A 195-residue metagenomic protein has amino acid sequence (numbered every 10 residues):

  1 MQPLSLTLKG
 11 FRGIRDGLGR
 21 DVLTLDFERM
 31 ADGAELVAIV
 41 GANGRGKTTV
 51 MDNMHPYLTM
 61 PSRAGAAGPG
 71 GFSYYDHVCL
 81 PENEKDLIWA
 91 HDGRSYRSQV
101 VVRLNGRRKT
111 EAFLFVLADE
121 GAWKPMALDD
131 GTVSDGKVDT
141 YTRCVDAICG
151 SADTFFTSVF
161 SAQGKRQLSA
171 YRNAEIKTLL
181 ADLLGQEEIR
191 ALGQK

Functional and structural regions predicted by a protein language model:
M1-T132: Extreme N-terminal "head/tail" segments of very large remodeling/mechanoenzyme assemblies
F11-I14, Y96, F155, F160 (+1 more regions): Aromatic side chains
I14, Y57-P61, I148-S151, D182-E187: Conserved, well-folded catalytic cores of nucleic-acid-processing and energy-transducing macromolecular machines
A38, A42, T157-K195: Extended, Lys/Glu-rich alpha-helical coiled-coil stalks
V50, P81, K137-Y141, A152 (+2 more regions): Alpha-helical structural motif
A64, G121-D135, R166-L168, L184-K195: Short, polar/flexible loop-turn hinges at active-site or ligand-entry regions and domain interfaces
L87-H91, G136-R166: Flexible, charged interface-and-hinge segments in very large macromolecular machines that mediate substrate binding
